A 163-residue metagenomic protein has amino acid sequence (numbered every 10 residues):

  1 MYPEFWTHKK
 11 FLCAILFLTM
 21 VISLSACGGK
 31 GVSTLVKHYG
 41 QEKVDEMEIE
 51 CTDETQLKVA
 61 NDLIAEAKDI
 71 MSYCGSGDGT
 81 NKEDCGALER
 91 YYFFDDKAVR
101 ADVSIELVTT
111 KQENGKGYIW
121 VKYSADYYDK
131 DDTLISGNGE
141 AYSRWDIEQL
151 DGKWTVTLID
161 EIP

Functional and structural regions predicted by a protein language model:
M1-Y2, G28: N-terminal hydrophobic targeting signals that begin at the initiator methionine
Y2-A14: Bacterial N-terminal signal peptides that target proteins for export
A14-M20: Sec-dependent N-terminal signal peptides
S23-A26: C-terminal motif of bacterial Sec signal peptides marking the signal peptidase cleavage site
G31-E106: Core segments of small alpha/beta cavity-forming domains
F93-I135: Surface-exposed, charged secondary-structure patches
E140-P163: Short beta-strand edge/turn micro-motifs at domain boundaries
